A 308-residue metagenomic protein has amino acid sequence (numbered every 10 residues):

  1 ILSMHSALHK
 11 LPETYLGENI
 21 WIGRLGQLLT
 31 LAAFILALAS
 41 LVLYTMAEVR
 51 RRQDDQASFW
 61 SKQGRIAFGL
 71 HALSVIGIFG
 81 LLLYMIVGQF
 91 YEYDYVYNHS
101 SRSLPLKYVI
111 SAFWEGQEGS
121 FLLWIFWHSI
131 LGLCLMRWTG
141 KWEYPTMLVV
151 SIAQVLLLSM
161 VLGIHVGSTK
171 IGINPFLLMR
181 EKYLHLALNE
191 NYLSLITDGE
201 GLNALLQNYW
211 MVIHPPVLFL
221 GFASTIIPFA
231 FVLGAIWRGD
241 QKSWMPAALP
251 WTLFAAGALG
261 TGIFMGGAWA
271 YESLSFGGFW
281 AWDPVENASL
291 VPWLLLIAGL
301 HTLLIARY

Functional and structural regions predicted by a protein language model:
L2-Y308: Polytopic transmembrane helical bundles with strong interfacial aromatic enrichment
